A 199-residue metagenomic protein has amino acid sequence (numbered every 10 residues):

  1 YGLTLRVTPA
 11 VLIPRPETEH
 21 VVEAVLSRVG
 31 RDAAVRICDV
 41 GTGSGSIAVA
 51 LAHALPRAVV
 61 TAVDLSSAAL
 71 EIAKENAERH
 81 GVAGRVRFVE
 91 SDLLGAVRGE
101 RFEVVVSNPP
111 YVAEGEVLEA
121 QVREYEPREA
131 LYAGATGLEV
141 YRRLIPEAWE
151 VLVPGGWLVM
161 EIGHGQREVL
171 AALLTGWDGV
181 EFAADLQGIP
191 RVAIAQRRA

Functional and structural regions predicted by a protein language model:
Y1-V7: Conserved adenine-nucleotide phosphate-binding loops and their immediately adjacent elements
L5, V86-F88, V180: Generic structural signal for residues in well-ordered beta-strands
L12-P16, A68, I72, E126 (+3 more regions): Residue-level signal for the nucleotide or nucleotide-sugar donor/cofactor binding architecture
I13, E17-E119: Conserved SAM/SAH cofactor-binding pocket of Class I
V82, E126, L152-P154: Helix-to-beta-strand junctions that scaffold the AdoMet/dcAdoMet cofactor pocket in Class I SAM-dependent enzymes
P109-V140: Mobile active-site "lid"/loop adjacent to the S-adenosyl-L-methionine
P109-Y111, Q196-A199: C-terminal beta-strand of the catalytic ATP-binding
A135-Q196: Conserved Class I SAM-dependent methyltransferase catalytic core
